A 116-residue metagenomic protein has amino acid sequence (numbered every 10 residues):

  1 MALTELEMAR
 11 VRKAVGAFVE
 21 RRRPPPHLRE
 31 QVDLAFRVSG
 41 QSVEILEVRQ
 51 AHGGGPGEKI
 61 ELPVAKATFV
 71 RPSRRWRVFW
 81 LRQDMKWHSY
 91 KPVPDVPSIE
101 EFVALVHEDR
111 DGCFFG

Functional and structural regions predicted by a protein language model:
M1-G57: Negatively charged, low-complexity tracts enriched in Asp/Glu with abundant Ser/Thr
F36-V38, V64, W87, P94: Generic preference for hydrophobic/aromatic residues in regular secondary structure cores
E44-W80: Short, conserved beta-strand/beta-arch hydrophobic-aromatic motifs that form part of recognition grooves or interface
R74-G116: Short, compact, well-ordered microdomains
